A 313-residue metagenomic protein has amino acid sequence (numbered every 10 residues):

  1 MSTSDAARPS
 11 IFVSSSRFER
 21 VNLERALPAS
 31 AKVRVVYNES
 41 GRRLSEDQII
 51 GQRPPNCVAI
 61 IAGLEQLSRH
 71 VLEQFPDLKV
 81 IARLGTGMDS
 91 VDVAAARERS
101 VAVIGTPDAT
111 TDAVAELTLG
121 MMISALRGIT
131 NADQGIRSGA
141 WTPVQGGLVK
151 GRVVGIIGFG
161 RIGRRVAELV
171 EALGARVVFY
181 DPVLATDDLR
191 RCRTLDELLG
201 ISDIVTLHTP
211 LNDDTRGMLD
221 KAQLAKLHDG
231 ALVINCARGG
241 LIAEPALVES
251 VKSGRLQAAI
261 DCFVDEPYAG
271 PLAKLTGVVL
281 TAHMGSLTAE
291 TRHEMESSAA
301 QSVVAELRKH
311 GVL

Functional and structural regions predicted by a protein language model:
M1-C57: N-terminal glycine-/charge-rich "phosphate-binding" loop or analogous flexible N-terminal tail
R8, L78, K150-V153, K221 (+1 more regions): Phosphate-coordination loops involved in phosphoryl transfer and adenosine-cofactor binding
S15, A62-L64, G85, L207-T209 (+2 more regions): Glycine-rich, N-terminal phosphate-binding loop of Rossmann-like dinucleotide-binding domains
P55-D133: Phosphate/diphosphate ligand-binding glycine-rich loop within oxidoreductases
S68-R69, P182-P271: Rossmann-like adenosine-cofactor binding region
R99, G230-L313: Rossmann-like dinucleotide-binding domain for NAD(H)/NADP(H)
R99, P107-V153, R165-E168, A172 (+1 more regions): Phosphate-binding beta-alpha-beta segment of Rossmann-like dinucleotide-binding domains, i.e., the NAD(P)
F159-G160: Glycine-rich Rossmann-fold phosphate-binding loop(s) that bind the pyrophosphate of adenine dinucleotide cofactors
